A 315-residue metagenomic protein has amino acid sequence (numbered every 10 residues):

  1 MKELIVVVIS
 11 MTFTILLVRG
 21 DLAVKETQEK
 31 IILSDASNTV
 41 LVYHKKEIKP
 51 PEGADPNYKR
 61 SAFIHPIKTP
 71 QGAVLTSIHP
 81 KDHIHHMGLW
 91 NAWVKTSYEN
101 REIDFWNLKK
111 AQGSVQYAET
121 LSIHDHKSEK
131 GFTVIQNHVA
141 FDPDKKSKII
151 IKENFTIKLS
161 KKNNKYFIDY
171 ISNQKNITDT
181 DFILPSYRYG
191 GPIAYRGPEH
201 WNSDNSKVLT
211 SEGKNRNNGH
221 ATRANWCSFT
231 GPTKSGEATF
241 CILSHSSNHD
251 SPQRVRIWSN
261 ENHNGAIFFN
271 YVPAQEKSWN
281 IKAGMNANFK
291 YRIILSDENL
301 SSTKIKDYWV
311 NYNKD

Functional and structural regions predicted by a protein language model:
K2-S10: Sec-dependent signal peptide recognition, specifically the positively charged N-region followed immediately by
I9-V18: Hydrophobic h-region of N-terminal signal peptides that target proteins for export in Gram-negative bacteria
R19-H86, I183-P185, L300, K306 (+1 more regions): Beta-strand-rich N-terminal accessory domains
Y43-K49, A54-Y58, F63-P66, K162-K207: Acidic (Asp/Glu-rich), glycine- and aromatic
I84-N164: Extended, loop-rich substrate-binding clefts of extracytoplasmic carbohydrate-active enzymes
H138-D142, F155-K161, Q174-T178, G197-W201 (+1 more regions): Beta-strand elements of well-folded, non-transmembrane domains
D181-R254: Active-site/ligand-binding surface loops and adjacent short beta/alpha elements that line catalytic pockets across
I242-D315: Beta-strand-rich recognition/accessory modules
